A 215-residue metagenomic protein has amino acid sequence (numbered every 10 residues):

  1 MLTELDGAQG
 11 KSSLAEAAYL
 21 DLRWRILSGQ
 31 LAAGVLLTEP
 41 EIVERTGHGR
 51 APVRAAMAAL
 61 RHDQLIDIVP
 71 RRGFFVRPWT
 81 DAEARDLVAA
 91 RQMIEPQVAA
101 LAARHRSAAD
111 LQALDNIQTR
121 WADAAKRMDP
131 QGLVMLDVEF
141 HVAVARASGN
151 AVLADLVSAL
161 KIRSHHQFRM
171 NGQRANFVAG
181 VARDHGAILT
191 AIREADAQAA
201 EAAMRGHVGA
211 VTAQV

Functional and structural regions predicted by a protein language model:
M1-R104, A109, T212: Short linear motifs at protein or domain termini
T46, S148-G149, V215: A broad structural signal for alpha-helix termini and local helix breaks/kinks
T80-D81, Q167-N171: Short alpha-helical transmembrane interface motifs in multi-pass membrane proteins
L87, R91, A99, A108-R169 (+2 more regions): Conserved amphipathic alpha-helical segments that form helical-bundle/coiled-coil interaction surfaces
A103-R104, G149, Q173-R174: Short helix-capping/hinge motifs at transmembrane helix termini and TM-loop junctions
